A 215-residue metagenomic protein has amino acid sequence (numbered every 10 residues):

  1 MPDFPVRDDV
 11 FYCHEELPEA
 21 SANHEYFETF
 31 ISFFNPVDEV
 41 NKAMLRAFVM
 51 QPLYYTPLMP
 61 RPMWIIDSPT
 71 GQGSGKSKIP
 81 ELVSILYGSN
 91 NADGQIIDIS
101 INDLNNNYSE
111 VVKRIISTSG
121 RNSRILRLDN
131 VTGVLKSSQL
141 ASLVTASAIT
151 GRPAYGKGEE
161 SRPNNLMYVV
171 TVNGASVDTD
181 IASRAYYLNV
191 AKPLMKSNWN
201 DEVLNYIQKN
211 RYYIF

Functional and structural regions predicted by a protein language model:
P2-S123: P-loop NTPase catalytic core of nucleic-acid-dependent motor ATPases
V6-A20, R162-L166, A175, T179-F215: Phosphate-sensing "switch" segment of ASCE/P-loop ATPases
Y26, I79-L82, Q139-L143, D180 (+3 more regions): Alpha-helical scaffold elements adjacent to nucleotide-binding pockets in ATP/GTP-utilizing enzyme cores
L45, G75, I79, N107-Y108 (+5 more regions): Helical mechanochemical/support elements of P-loop NTPase systems and associated helical scaffolds
L53, S68-Q72, N130-T132, V144-S147 (+2 more regions): Short, flexible loop/turn elements at secondary-structure junctions
Y54, K136-E160: Conserved catalytic/switch belt of AAA+ P-loop NTPases
G94-N105, T150-R162: A generic structural motif
N122-T145, V169, G174-S183: Conserved AAA+/SF3 P-loop NTPase catalytic/coupling segment centered on the Walker-B
